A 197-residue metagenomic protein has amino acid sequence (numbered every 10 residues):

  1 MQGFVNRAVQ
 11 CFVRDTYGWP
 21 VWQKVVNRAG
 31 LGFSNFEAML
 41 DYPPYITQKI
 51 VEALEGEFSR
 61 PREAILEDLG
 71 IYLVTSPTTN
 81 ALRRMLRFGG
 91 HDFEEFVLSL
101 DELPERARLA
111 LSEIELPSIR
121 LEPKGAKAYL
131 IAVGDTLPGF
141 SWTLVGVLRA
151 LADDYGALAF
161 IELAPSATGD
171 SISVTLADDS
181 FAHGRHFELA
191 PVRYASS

Functional and structural regions predicted by a protein language model:
M1-L69, L73-A81: N-terminal low-complexity or simple alpha-helical regulatory segments that function as activation/interaction modules
C11, L130-V133, L148: Short cationic amphipathic helices and targeting signals
I46, G89-H91, D153-Y155, A164-P165: Short, intrinsically disordered/low-complexity patches at protein termini and at juxtamembrane boundaries
T47-S141: Amphipathic interaction/junction segments at domain boundaries or subunit interfaces
I114-L130, L137, S141, A157-S197: Short terminal or interdomain "cap/linker" segment that borders an active site or interface and mediates
W142-A157: Short, non-transmembrane amphipathic alpha-helical segments
